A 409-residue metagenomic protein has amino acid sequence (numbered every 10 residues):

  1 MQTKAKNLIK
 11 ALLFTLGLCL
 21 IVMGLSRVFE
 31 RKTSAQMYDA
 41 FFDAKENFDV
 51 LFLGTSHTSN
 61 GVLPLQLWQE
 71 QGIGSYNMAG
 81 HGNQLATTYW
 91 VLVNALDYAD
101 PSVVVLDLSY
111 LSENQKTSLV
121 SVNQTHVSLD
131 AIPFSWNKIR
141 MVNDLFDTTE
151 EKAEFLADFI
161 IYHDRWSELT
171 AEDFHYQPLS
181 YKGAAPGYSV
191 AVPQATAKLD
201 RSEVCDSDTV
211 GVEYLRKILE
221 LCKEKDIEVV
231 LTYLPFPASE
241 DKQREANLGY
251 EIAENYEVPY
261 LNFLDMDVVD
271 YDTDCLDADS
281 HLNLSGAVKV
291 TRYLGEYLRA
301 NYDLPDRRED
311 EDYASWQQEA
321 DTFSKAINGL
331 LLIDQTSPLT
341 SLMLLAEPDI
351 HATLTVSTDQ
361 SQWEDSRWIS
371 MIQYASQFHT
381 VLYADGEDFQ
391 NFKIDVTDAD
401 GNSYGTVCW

Functional and structural regions predicted by a protein language model:
I9-R27: Hydrophobic membrane-insertion alpha-helices, especially the h-region of bacterial N-terminal signal peptides
F29-N47: Alpha-helical transmembrane signal-anchor/signal-peptide segments
L53, H57-M141: Membrane-embedded segments
V103-Q115, D173-V269: Conserved, well-ordered alpha-helix/loop/beta-strand core segments that scaffold catalytic motifs
S121-K225, R307-A326: Secreted/periplasmic serine-hydrolase-like ester/acetyl group-modifying domain
R244-W316, K325-G329: C-terminal regions of proteins
A314-L342, S361: Short, compositionally biased P/S/T/A/G/V-rich stretches that sit at domain boundaries
D388-A399: Short, aromatic- and glycine-rich surface loops/edge beta-strands on solvent-exposed regions
